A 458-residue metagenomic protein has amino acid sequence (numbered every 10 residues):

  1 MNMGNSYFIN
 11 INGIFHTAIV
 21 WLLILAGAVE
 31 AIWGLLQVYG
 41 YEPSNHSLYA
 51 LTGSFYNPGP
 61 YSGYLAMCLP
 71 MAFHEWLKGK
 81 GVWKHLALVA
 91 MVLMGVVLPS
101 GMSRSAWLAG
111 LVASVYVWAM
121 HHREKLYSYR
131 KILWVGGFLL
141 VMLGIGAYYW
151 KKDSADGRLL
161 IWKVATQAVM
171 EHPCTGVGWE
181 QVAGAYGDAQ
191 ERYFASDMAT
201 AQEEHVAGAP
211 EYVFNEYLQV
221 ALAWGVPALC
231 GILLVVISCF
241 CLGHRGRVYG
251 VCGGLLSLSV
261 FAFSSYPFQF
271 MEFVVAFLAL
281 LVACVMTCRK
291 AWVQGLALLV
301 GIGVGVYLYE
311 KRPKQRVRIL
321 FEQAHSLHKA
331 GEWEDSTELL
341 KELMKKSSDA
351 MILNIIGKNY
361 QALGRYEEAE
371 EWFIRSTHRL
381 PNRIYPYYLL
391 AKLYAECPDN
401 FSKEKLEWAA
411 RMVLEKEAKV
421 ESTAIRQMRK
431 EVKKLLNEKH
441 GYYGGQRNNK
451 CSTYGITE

Functional and structural regions predicted by a protein language model:
M1-M3, I14-S47, G53-E124, Y129-Y149 (+5 more regions): Alpha-helical transmembrane segments of multi-pass inner-membrane proteins
N45-L48, W179-L222: Interfacial juxtamembrane loops and adjacent helix segments that form the catalytic/substrate-binding surfaces
R130-A147, K290-K311: Internal/C-terminal transmembrane anchor helices
I145-L160, G301-K329: Hydrophobic alpha-helical transmembrane segments in integral membrane proteins
I352-L353, P386, T423: TPR alpha-solenoid repeat register
